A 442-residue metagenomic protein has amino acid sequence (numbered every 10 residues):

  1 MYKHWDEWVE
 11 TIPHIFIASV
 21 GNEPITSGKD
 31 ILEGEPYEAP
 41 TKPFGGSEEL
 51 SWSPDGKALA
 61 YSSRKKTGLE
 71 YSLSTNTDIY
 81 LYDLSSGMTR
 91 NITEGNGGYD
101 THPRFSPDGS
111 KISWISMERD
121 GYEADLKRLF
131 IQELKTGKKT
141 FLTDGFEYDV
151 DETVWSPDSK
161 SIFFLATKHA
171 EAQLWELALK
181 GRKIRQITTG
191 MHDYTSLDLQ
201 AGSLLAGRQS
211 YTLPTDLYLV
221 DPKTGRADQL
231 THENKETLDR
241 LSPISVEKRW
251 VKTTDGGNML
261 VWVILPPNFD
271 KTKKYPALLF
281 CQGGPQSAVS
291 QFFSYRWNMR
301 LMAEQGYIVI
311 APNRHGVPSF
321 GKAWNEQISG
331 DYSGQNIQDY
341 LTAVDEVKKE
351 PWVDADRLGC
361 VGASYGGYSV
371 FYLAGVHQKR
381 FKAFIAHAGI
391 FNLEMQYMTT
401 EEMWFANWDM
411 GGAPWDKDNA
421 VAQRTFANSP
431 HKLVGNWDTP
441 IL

Functional and structural regions predicted by a protein language model:
M1-H14, G34-G46, S62-D78, N91-T101 (+5 more regions): A flexible loop/linker signature enriched in serine peptidases of the S9 family
M1-V20, P24-K29, E48, A60 (+7 more regions): Non-catalytic accessory segments flanking enzyme active sites
V20-E23, D83-G87, E133-G137, A178-R182 (+1 more regions): Short loop/turn segments that connect beta-strands within beta-propeller blades
P54-D55, P107-D108, P157-D158, L199-A201: Residue-level detector of Asp-centered blade-edge/turn motifs that repeat once per structural unit in beta-propeller
L59, G109-S113, I162, L204-L205: Hydrophobic beta-strand positions that form the internal "hydrophobic ladder" of WD40/Gbeta-like beta-propeller blades
D270-Y275, F280-F320: Short substrate-entry loop that stabilizes the transition state in hydrolases
A303-E304, A311-L442: Active-site-proximal cap/loop segments of hydrolase catalytic domains
